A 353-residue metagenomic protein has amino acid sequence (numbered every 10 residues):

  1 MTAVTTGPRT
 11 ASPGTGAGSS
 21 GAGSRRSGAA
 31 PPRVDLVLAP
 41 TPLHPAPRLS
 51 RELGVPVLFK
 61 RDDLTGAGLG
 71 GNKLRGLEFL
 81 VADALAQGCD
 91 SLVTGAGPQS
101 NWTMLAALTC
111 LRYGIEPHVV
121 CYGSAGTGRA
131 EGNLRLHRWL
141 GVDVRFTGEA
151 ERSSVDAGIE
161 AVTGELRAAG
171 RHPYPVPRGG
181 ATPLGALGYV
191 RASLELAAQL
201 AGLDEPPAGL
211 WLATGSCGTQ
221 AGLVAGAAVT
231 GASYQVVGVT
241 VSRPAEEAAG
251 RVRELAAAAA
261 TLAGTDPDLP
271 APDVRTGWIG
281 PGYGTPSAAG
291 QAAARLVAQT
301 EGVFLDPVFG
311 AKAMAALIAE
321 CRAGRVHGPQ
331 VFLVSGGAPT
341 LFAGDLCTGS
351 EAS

Functional and structural regions predicted by a protein language model:
M1-S353: PLP-dependent amino-acid enzyme catalytic core
